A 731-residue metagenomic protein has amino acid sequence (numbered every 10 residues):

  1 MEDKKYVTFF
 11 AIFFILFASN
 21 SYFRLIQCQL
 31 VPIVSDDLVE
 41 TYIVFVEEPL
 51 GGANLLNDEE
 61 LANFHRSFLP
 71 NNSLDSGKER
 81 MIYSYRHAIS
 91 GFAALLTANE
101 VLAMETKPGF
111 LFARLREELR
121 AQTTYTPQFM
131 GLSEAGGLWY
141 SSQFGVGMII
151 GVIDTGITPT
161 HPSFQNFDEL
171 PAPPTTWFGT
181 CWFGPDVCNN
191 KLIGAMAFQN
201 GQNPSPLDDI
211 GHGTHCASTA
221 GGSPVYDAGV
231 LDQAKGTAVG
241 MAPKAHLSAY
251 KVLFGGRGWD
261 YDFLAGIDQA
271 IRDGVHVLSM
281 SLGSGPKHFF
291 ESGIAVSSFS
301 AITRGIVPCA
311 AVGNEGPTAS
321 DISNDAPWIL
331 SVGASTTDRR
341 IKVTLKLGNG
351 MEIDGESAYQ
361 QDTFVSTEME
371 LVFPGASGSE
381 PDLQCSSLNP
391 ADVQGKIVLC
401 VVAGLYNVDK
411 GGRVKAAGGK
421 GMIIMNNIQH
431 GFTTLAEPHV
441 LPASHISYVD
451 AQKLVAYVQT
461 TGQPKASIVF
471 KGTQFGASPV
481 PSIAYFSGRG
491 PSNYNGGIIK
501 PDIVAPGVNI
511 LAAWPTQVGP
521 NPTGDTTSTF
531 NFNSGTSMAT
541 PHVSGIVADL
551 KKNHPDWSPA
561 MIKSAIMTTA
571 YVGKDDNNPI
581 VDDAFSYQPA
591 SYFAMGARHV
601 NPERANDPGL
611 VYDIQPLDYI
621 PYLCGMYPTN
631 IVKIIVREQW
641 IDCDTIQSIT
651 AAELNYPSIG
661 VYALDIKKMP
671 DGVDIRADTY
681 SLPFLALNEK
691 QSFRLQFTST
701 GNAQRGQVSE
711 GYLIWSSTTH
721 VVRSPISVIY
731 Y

Functional and structural regions predicted by a protein language model:
E2-Y731: Loop-rich non-cytosolic ectodomains and luminal regions
